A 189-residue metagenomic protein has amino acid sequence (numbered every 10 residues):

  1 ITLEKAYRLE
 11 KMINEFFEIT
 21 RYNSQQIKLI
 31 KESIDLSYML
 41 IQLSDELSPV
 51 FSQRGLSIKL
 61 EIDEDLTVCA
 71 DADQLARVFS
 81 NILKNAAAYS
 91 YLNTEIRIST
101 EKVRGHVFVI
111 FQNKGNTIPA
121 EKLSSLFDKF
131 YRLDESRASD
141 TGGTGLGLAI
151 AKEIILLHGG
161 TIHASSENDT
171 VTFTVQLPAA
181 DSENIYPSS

Functional and structural regions predicted by a protein language model:
E4-L9: Short alpha-helical segment of the dimerization/phosphotransfer core of two-component systems
I30-I34, S52, S57-T67: Conserved catalytic submotifs in the C-terminal HATPase_c
A86-A87: Short helix-loop "hinge" at the ATP-lid/N-box region of the Bergerat-fold HATPase_c
N93-G105: Short beta-strand/loop element within the Bergerat-fold HATPase_c
I118-R132: Short conserved segment of the HATPase_c
G142, G147, A151: Short alpha-helical Gxxx[C/S/T] motif in the catalytic ATP-binding
G159-G160: Conserved glycine-rich
